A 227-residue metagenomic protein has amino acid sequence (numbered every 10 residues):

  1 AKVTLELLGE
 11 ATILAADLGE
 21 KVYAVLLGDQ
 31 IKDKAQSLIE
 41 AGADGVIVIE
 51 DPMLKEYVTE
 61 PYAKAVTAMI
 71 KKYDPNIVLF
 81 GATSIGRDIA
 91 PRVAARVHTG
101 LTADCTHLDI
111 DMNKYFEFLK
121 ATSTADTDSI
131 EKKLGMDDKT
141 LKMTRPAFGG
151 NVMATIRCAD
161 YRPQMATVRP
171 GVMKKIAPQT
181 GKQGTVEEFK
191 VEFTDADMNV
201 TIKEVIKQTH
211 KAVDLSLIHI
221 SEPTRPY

Functional and structural regions predicted by a protein language model:
A1-S221, R225-P226: N-terminal glycine-rich FAD/FM-binding segment characteristic of electron-transfer flavoproteins
